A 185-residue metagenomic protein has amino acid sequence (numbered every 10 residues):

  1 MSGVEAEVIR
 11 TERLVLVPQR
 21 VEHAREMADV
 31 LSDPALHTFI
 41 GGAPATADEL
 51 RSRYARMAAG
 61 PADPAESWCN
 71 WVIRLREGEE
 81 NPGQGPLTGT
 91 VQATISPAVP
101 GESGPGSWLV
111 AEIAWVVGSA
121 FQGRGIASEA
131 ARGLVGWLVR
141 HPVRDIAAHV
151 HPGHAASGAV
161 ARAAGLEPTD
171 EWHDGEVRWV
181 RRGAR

Functional and structural regions predicted by a protein language model:
M1-A120, R132-W137, H141, D145 (+2 more regions): GNAT-family acyltransferases
A120-Q122, G153-H154: Short Gly/Pro-enriched loop/turn and capping motifs at secondary-structure junctions
G125-S128: Glycine-rich acyl-CoA binding loop
A148-G158: Conserved beta-strand-loop-alpha-helix junction that forms the acyl-donor binding cleft
A161: Conserved active-site tyrosine of GNAT-family acetyltransferases
